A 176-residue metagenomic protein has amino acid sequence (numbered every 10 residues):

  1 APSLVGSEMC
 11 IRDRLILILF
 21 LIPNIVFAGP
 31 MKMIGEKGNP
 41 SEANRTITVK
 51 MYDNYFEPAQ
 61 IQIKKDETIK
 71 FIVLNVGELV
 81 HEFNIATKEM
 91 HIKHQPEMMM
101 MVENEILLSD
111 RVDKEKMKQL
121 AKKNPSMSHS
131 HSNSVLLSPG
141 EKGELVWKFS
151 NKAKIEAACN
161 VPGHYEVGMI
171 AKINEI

Functional and structural regions predicted by a protein language model:
A1-D13: Single conserved hydrophobic/aromatic residue that forms the stacking wall/gate of nucleotide- or nucleobase-binding
L15-I16, V26: Cleavable N-terminal signal peptides
G29-E36, Y55, L74, E78-L79 (+3 more regions): Extracellular/periplasmic metallocenter environments
P40-T68: N-terminal edge beta-strand
E82-A86: Beta-strand signatures of extracellular beta-sandwich domains
T87-K93, N174-I176: Short edge-strand/loop segments of extracellular domains
H94-M117: Extracellular/luminal beta-rich ligand-recognition and adhesion surfaces characterized by aromatic-Gly/Pro-enriched
